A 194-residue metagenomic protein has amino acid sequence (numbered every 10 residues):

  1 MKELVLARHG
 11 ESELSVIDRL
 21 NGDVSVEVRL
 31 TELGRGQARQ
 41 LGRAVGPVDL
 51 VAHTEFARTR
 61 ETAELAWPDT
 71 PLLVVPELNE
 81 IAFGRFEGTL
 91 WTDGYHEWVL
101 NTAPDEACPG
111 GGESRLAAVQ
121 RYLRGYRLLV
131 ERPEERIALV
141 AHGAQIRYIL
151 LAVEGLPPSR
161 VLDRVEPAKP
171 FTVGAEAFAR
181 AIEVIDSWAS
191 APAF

Functional and structural regions predicted by a protein language model:
M1-E3, V74, I81-D93, L151-F194: Acidic, low-complexity terminal tails and accessory targeting/binding regions of phosphate-metabolizing enzymes
K2-E3, A7-T70, G111: Active-site-proximal alpha-helix that buttresses catalytic centers in soluble enzyme cores
L4, E135-G143: Generic beta-sheet signal
G10, G143-A144: Active-site metal-binding loops of divalent metal-dependent hydrolases
V28-R29, A66-Y122, V184: Phosphate-handling substructures
V45-P47, L129-E135: Glycine-rich phosphate-binding loop signature in dinucleotide/nucleotide-binding domains
H53-T54, Q120, V140-A141: Short beta-strand scaffold positions
L65, Y148-A152: Active-site signature of alpha/beta-hydrolase-fold catalytic machinery across serine- and Asp/Cys-nucleophile hydrolases
